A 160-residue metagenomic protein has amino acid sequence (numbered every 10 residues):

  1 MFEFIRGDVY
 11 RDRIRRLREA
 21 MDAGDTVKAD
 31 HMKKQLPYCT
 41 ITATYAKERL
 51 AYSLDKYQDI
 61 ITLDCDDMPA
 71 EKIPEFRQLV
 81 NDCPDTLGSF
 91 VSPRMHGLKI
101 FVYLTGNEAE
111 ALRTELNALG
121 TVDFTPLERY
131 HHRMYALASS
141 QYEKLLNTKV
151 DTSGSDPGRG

Functional and structural regions predicted by a protein language model:
M1-D59: DNA replication initiation on ssDNA origins
M21-D25, V80-P84, A138-L146: Hydrophobic, Leu/Ile/Phe/Ala-enriched alpha-helical segments that form helix-helix packing faces
R49-E71, T105-G160: DNA replication initiation modules
I60, C83, G97: Beta-strand-rich binding-surface signature of beta-sandwich/beta-barrel folds used to engage anionic ligands
M68-D85: Short amphipathic alpha-helix segments
T86-S89, N107: An amphipathic, hydrophobic-aromatic interaction surface with interspersed Lys/Arg that forms lipid/phosphate-bearing
G88-R94, T152-P157: Short beta-strand
S92-Y103: Short, conserved phosphate-binding/catalytic loop or strand-edge motifs used in phosphoryl-/nucleotidyl-transfer
